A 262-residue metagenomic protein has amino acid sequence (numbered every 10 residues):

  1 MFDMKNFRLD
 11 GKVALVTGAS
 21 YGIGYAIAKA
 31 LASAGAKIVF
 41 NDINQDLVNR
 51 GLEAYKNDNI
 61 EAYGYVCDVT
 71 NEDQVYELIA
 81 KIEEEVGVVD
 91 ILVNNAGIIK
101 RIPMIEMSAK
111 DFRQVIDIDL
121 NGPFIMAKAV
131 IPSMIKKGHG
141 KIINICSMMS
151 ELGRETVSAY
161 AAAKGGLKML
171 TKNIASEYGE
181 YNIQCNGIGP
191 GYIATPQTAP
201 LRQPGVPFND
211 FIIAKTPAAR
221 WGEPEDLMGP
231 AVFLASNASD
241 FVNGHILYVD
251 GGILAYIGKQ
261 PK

Functional and structural regions predicted by a protein language model:
V13, S20-G22: Conserved glycine-rich cofactor-binding loop
I102-I105, L152-S158, E180-Y181, A219 (+1 more regions): Active-site loop immediately N-terminal to the catalytic Tyr-X3-Lys motif of short-chain dehydrogenase/reductase
P103-M104, D111-I116, I212: Substrate-binding pocket helix/loop in short-chain dehydrogenase/reductase
A127, A163, T171: Active-site helix of classical SDR
P132, S176-E180, D240: Alpha-helical segment proximal to the catalytic Tyr-Lys
S147: Residue(s) in the substrate-gating loop at a strand-loop-helix junction that position the organic substrate next
G187, P207-A238, V242, G251: C-terminal helical subdomain
